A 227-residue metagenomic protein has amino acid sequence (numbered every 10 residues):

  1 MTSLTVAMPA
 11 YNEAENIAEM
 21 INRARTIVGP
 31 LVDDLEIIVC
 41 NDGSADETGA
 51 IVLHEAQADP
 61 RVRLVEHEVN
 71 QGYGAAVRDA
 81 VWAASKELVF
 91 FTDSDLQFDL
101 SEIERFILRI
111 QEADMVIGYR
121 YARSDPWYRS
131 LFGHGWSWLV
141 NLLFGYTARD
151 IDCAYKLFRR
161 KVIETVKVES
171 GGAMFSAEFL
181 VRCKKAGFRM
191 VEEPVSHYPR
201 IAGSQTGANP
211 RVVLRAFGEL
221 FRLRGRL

Functional and structural regions predicted by a protein language model:
S3-T5, E36, E178: Cell-envelope/extracellular polymer assembly enzymes that use nucleotide-activated donors
E13-I17, S44, Y73, D99: Donor nucleotide-sugar binding loop of glycosyltransferases
E13-V28: Short, well-formed alpha-helical segments that are part of the catalytic scaffolds of diverse glycosyltransferases
L35-I38, G49-A83: Conserved donor nucleotide-binding strand/loop of the catalytic core
N41-A50, L96: A conserved acidic beta->alpha catalytic loop
V65-A83, L88, L100-A173, P199-P210 (+2 more regions): Acceptor/aglycone-binding surface of glycosyltransferases and processive sugar-polymer synthases
Y146-T147, V168-G171, L180-Y198: Catalytic donor-sugar/metal-binding loop of nucleotide-sugar-dependent glycosyltransferases
